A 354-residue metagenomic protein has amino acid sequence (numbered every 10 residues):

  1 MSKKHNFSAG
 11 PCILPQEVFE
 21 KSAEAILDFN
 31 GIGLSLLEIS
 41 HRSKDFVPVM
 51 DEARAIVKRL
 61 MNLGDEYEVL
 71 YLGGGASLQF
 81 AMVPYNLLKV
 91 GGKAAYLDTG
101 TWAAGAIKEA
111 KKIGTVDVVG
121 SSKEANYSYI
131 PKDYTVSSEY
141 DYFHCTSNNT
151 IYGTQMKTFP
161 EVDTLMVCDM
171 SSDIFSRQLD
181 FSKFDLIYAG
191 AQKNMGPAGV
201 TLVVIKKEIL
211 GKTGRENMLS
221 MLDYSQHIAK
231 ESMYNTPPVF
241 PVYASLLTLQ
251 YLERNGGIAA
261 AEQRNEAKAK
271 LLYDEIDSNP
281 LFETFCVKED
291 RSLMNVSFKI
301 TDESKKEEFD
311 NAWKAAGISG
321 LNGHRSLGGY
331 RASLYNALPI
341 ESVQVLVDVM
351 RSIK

Functional and structural regions predicted by a protein language model:
S2-K4, R331-K354: PLP-dependent enzyme catalytic core of the Aspartate aminotransferase-like
K4-R54: A glycine-/small-polar-enriched, mobile loop at the entrance of the PLP active site in fold-type I
I32-Q79, N86, T99-T101, E109: Conserved N-terminal alpha-helix of the aminotransferase class I/II PLP-enzyme fold
L88-A104: Conserved PLP-anchoring active-site segment centered on the Schiff-base-forming lysine
A110, S121-I174: Active-site phosphate-binding strand-loop segment of PLP-dependent enzymes
V167, F181-Q192, T201: Conserved active-site segment immediately N-terminal to the catalytic lysine that forms the internal aldimine
A191-Y273, V287: Active-site C-terminal subdomain of aminotransferase-like
F282-A312: Conserved PLP-binding catalytic core of the aspartate aminotransferase-like
